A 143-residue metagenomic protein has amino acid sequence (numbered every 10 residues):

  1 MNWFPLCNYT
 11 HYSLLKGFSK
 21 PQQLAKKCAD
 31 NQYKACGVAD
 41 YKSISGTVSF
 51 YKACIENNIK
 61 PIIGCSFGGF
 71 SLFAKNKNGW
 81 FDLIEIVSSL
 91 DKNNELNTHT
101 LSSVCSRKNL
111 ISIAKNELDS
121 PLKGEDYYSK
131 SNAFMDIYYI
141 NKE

Functional and structural regions predicted by a protein language model:
M1-E143: Phosphodiester-processing cores and adjacent nucleic acid-binding clamps
